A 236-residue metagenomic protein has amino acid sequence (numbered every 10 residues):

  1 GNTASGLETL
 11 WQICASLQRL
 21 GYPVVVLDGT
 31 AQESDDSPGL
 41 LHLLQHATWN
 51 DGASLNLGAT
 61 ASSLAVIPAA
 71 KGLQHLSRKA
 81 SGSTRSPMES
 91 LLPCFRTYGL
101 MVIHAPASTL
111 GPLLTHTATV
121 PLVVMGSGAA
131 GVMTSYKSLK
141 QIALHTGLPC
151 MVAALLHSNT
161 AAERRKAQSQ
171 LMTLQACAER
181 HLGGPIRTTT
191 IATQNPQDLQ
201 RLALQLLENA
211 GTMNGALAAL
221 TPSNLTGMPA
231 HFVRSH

Functional and structural regions predicted by a protein language model:
G1, V26-G29, A65-A70, M101-P106 (+2 more regions): Conserved beta-strand segments of the P-loop GTPase G domain that flank and frequently precede/overlap
G1-S5, R19-G99, M172, P196-Q200: P-loop/Walker-type NTP enzyme "switch/lid" segment
N2-S5, Q32-E33, G72-L76, A107-G111 (+2 more regions): Short acidic, S/G/P-rich loop/turn micro-motifs used as interaction or catalytic elements
E8-R19, T134-L144: Histidine-anchored nucleotide/phosphate-binding helix
Y22, H116-V120, H145-C150: Short glycine-/polar-rich loops that comprise or flank the Walker A/P-loop and associated switch/sensor motifs
L44-S54, V132-P149: Conserved C-terminal guanine-recognition region of P-loop GTPase G domains, centered on the G4
M88-Y98, P106-A129: Inter-motif core of Ras-like GTPase G domains
L148-H236: C-terminal lobe/tail of nucleotide-utilizing enzymes
